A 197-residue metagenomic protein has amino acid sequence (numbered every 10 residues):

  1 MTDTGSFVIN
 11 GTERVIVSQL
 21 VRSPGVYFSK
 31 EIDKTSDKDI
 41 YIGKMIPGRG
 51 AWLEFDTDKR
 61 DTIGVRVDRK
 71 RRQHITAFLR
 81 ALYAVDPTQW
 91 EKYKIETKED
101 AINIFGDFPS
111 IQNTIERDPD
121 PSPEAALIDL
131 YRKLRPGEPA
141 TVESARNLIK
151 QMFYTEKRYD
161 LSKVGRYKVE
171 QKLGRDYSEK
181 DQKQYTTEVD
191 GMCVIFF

Functional and structural regions predicted by a protein language model:
M1-F197: N-terminal non-catalytic structural scaffold regions of very large proteins
